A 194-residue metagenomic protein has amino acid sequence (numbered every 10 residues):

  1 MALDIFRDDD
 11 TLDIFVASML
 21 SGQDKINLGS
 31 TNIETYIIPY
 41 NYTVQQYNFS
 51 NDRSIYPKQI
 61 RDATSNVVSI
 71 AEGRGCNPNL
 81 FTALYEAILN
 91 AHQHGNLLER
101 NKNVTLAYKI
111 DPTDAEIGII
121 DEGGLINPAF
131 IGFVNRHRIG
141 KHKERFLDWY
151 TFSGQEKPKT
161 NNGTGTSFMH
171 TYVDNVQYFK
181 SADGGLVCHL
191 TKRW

Functional and structural regions predicted by a protein language model:
M1-T82: Bergerat-fold GHKL ATPase/HATPase_c domain
T43-Q45, T113-I117, L186: Short beta-strand element(s) in the Bergerat
G75-T105, T171: Conserved ATP-binding N-box helix of the HATPase_c
N103-T113: Short beta-strand/loop element within the Bergerat-fold HATPase_c
E116-T160: Glycine-rich/acidic phosphate-handling loop/turn and adjacent ATP-lid/helix of nucleotide-binding kinase/ATPase domains
L125, A182-H189: Glycine-rich nucleotide-binding loop
F168-D183, W194: Conserved glycine-/histidine-rich ATP-lid loop and adjacent helix of the Bergerat-fold HATPase_c
